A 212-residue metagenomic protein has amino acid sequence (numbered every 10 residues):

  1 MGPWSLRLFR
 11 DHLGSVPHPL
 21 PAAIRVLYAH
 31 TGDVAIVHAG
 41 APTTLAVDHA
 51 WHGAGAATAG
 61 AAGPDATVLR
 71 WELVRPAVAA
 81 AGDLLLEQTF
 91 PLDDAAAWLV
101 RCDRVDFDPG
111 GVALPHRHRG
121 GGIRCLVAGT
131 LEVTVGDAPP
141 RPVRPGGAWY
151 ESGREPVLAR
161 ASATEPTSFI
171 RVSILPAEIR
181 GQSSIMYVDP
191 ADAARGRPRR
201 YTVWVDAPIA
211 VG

Functional and structural regions predicted by a protein language model:
M1-H30, V74, A80-A113, V172-P176: A short glycine-rich, His/Asp/Glu-containing loop-to-beta-strand
F9-S15, V26, D33-T58, F107 (+1 more regions): Short acidic-glycine-tyrosine-enriched beta hairpin
V16-P21, A61-A62, A113-H118, V135 (+1 more regions): Short histidine-centered beta-strand/loop micro-motifs that create catalytic or ligand/metal-coordination sites
A22, T44, A54-D83, G153-Q182: Ligand-binding loop in jelly-roll beta-barrel domains
A22-I36, H118-V133, V172-P176: Short, conserved beta-strand element in jelly-roll/cupin
W98-C102, D106-P145: A contiguous binding-surface segment within folded domains or other stable secondary-structure elements
V127-G129, P139-G146, R160, P166-G181 (+1 more regions): Compact recognition or signaling/catalytic modules
R180-G212: Acidic/histidine-enriched, glycine/proline-rich intrinsically disordered or flexible terminal extensions
